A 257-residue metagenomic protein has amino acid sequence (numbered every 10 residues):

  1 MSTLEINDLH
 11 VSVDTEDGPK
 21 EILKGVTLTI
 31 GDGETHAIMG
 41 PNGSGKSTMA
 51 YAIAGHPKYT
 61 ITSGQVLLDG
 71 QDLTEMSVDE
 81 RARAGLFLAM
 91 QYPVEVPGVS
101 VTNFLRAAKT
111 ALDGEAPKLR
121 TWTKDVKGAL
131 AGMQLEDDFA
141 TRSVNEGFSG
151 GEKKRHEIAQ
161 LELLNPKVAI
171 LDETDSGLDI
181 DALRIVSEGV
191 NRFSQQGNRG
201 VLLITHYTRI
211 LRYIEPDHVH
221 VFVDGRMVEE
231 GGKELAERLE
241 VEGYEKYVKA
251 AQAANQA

Functional and structural regions predicted by a protein language model:
L4-I6, L23: Conserved structural motif at the start of ABC-family nucleotide-binding domains
M39-P41: The feature captures the beta-strand-to-loop junction immediately N-terminal to the Walker
Q65-R81, N145: ABC ATPase NBD Q-loop/coupling interface
V94-K167: ABC-family P-loop ATPase nucleotide-binding domains
I170-T174, D181: Walker B catalytic motif
L183-N198: Helical segment within the ABC ATPase nucleotide-binding domain
F222, R226-K249: Conserved beta-strand-loop-alpha-helix hinge in the C-terminal portion of ABC ATPase nucleotide-binding domains
